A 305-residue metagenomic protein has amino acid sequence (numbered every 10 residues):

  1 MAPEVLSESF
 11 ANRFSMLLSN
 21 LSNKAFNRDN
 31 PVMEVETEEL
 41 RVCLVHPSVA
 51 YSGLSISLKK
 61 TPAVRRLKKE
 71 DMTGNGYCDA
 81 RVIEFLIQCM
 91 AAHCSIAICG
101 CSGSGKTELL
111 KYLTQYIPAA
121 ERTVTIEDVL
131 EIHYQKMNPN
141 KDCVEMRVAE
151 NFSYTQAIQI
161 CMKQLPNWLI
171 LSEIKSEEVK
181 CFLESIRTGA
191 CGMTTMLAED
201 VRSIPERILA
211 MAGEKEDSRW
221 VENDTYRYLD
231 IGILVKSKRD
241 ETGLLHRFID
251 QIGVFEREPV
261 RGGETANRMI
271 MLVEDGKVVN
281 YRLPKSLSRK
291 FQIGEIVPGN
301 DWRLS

Functional and structural regions predicted by a protein language model:
M1-A92: P-loop NTP-binding catalytic core
L44, L86, D128, L169 (+1 more regions): Conserved RecA-like P-loop NTPase ATPase core
C94-C99, Y112-D224: Switch/coupling sub-region of P-loop NTPases
G103: Walker A (P-loop) phosphate-binding loop of P-loop NTPases
K106: Conserved lysine of the Walker
C181-E184, D224-L245: Helical/strand "switch-coupling" subdomains that flank nucleotide/phosphate-binding cores, especially in P-loop NTPases
T242-S305: NTP-binding/hydrolysis catalytic cores, primarily Walker-type P-loop NTPases
